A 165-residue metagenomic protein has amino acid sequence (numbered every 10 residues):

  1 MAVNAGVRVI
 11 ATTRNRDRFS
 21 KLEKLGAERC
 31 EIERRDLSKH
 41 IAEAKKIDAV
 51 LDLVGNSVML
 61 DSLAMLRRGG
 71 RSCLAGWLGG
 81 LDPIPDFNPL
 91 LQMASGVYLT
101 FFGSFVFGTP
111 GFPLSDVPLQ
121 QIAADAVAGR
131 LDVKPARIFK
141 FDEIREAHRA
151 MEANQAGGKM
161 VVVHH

Functional and structural regions predicted by a protein language model:
M1-R35: Mid-domain Rossmann-like dinucleotide-binding core that forms the NAD(H)/NADP(H) cofactor-binding site
A5, S57-A128, H164-H165: Glycine-rich phosphate-binding loop and adjacent beta-alpha segment of Rossmann(oid) nucleotide-cofactor-binding
I10-R16, L53-N56, I138: Glycine-rich beta-to-alpha transition loops that act as phosphate-gripper elements at the mouths of alpha/beta enzyme
F19, S38, M59-L60: Short, well-ordered alpha-helical microsegments
R34, V54, G76: Glycine-rich, N-terminal phosphate-binding loop of Rossmann-like dinucleotide-binding domains
R35-K45: Short amphipathic alpha-helix with an adjacent loop that forms part of the alpha/beta core around
D48-L51: N-terminal Rossmann-like NAD(P) cofactor-binding module of classical short-chain dehydrogenase/reductase
G111-H165: C-terminal hydrophobic helical "lid"/dimerization subdomain of Rossmann-like NAD(P)H-dependent oxidoreductases
